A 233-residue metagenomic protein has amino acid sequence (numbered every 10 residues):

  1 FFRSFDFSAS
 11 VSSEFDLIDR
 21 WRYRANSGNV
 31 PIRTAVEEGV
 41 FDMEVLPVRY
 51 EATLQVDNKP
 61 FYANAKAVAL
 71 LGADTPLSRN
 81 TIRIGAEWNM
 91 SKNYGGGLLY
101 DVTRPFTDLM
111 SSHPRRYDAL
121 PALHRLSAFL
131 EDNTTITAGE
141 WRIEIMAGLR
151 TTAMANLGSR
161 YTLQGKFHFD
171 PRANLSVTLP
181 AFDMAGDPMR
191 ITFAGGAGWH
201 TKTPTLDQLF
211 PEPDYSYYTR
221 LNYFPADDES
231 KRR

Functional and structural regions predicted by a protein language model:
F1-Y161, P180: Face-selective signature of the C-terminal outer-membrane beta-barrel domain
I82, P171, F193: Residue-level detector of short, conserved catalytic/binding motifs and their immediate flanks
K92, G96, F167, P204 (+1 more regions): Flexible, active-site-adjacent loop/turn segments at secondary-structure boundaries
D118, G165, P171, T203-T205: Alpha-helix initiation/capping motif
L130, Q164-T178: Feature captures outer-membrane beta-barrel proteins of Gram-negative bacteria and organelles
G158-K166, H200: Solvent-exposed loop/turn segments connecting transmembrane beta-strands in outer-membrane beta-barrel proteins
F182-R233: Surface-exposed extracellular loop regions of Gram-negative outer-membrane beta-barrel proteins, predominantly
